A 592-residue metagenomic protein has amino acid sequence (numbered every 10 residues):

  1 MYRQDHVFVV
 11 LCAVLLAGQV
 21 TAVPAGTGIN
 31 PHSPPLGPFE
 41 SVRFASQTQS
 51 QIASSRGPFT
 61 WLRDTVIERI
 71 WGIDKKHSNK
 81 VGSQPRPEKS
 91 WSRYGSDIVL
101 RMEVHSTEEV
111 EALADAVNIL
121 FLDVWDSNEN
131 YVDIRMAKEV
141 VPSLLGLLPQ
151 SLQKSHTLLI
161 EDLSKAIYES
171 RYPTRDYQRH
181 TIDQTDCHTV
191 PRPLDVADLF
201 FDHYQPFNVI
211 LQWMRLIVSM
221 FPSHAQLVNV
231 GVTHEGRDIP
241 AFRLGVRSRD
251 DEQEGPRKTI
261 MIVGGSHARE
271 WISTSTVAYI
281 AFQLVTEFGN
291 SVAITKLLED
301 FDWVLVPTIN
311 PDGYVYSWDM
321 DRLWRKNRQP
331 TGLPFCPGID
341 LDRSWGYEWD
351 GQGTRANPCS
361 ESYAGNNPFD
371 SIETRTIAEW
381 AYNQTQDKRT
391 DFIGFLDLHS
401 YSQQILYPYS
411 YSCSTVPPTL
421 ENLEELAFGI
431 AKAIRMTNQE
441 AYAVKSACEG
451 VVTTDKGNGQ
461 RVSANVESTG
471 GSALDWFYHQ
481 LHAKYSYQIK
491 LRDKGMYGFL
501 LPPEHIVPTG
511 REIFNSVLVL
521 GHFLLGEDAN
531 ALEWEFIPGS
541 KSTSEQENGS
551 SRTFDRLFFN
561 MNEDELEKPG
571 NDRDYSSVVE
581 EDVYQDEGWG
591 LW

Functional and structural regions predicted by a protein language model:
Y2-V7, G18-W592: M14 metallocarboxypeptidase catalytic domain recognition
V10-L15: Bacterial N-terminal signal peptides
